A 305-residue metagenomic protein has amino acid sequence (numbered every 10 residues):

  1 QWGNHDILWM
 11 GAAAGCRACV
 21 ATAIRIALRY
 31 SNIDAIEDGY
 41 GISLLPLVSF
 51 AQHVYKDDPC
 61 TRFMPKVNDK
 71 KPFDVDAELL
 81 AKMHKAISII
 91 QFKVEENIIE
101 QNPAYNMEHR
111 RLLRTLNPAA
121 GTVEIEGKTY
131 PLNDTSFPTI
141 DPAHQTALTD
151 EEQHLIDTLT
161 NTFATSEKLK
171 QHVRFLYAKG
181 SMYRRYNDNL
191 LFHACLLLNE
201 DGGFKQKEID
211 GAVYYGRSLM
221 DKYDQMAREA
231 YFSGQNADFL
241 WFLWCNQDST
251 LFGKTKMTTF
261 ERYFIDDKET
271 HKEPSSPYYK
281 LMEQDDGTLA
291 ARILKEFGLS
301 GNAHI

Functional and structural regions predicted by a protein language model:
Q1-I305: Feature recognizes metal-dependent phosphohydrolase scaffolds
